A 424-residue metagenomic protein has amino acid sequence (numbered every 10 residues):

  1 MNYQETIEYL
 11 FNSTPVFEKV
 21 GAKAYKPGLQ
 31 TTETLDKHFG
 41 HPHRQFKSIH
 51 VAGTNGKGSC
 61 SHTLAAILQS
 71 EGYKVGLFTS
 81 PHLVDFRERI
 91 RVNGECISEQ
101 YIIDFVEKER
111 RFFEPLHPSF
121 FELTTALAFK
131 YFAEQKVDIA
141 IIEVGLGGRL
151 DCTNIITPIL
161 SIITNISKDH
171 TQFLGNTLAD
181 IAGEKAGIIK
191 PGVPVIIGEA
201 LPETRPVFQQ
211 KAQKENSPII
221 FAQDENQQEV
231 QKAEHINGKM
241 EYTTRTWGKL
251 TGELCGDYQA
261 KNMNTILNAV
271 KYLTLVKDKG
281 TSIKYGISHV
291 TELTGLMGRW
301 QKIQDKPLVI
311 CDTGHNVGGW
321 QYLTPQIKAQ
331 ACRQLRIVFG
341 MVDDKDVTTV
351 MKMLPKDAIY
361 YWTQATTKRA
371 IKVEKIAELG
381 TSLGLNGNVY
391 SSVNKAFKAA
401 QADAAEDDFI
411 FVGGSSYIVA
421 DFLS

Functional and structural regions predicted by a protein language model:
M1-G53, C60-H62, A66-E71: Short functional linear segments
A22-L29, E33-K37, H41-R44, S70-I156 (+2 more regions): ATP-dependent carboxylate-amine ligase catalytic core
L64, R149-I159, F422-L423: Short Gly/Thr/Asp-enriched flexible loops that form oxyanion-binding sites at enzyme active sites
E134, I139-V144, C152-I162, I166-H170 (+2 more regions): Nucleotide phosphate-binding/pyrophosphate-handling subdomain across enzymes that bind or process nucleotide phosphates
K136, A140-E143, L160-K249, M263 (+1 more regions): Acidic, Mg2+-coordinating active-site environments of NTP-dependent enzymes
G198-E199, K211-E234, E253-D257, S282-E292 (+4 more regions): Beta-strand->loop->alpha-helix junctions that form or flank phosphate-binding loops in nucleotide-handling enzymes
L201-I220, L308-V309, V350-F409: C-terminal helical cap/extension that packs against the catalytic core of soluble nucleotide-cofactor enzymes
S415: Active-site-proximal loop/hinge segments that shape catalytic or ion-binding/gating pockets
